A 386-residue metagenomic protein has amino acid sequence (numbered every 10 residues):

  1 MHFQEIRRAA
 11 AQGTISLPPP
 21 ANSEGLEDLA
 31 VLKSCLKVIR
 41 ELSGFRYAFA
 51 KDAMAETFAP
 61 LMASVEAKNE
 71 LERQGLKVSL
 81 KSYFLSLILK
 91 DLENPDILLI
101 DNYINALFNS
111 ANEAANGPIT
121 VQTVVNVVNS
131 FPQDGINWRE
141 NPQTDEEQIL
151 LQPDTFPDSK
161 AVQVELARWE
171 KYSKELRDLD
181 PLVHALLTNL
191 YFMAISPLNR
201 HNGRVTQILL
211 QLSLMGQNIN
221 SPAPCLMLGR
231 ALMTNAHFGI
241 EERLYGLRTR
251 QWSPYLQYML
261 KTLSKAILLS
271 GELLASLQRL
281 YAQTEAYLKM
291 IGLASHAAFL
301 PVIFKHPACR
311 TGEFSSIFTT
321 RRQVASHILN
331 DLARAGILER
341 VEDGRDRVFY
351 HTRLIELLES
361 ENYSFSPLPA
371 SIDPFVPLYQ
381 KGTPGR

Functional and structural regions predicted by a protein language model:
M1-R386: FIC/Doc superfamily catalytic core
